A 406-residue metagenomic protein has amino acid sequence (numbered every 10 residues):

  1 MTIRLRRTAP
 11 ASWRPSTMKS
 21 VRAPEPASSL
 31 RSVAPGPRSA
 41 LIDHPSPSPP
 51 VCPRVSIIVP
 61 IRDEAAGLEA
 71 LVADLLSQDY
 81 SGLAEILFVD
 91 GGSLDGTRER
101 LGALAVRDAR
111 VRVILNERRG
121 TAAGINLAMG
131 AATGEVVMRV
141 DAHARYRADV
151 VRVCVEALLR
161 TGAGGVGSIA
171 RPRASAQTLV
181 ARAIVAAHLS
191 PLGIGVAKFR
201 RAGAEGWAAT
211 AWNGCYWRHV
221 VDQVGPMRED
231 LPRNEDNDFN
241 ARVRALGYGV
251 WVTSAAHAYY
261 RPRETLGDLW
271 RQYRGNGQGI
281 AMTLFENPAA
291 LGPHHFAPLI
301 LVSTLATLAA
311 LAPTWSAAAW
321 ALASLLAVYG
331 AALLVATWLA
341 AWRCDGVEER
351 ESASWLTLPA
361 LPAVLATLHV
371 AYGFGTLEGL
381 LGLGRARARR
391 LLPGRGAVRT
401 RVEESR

Functional and structural regions predicted by a protein language model:
P53-S56, E85, D238: Cell-envelope/extracellular polymer assembly enzymes that use nucleotide-activated donors
A73-L83: Short, acidic, metal-binding catalytic loop of nucleotide-sugar glycosyltransferases
D90-E99, D141-R147: A conserved acidic beta->alpha catalytic loop
N116-A132, V153, A204, A211: Glycine-rich, basic loop-to-helix element that forms the pyrophosphate-binding segment of sugar-nucleotide handling
V137: Short aromatic/hydrophobic "clamp" motif used to bind/position activated sugar donors
D149-R182, H257, R261: Conserved donor NDP-sugar-binding/catalytic core segment of glycosyltransferases
R228-L291: Catalytic donor/gating beta->alpha subdomain of glycosyltransferases that bind UDP-sugars
I300-R385: Membrane-embedded multi-pass helical conduit in multi-pass membrane proteins, especially envelope-biosynthetic
